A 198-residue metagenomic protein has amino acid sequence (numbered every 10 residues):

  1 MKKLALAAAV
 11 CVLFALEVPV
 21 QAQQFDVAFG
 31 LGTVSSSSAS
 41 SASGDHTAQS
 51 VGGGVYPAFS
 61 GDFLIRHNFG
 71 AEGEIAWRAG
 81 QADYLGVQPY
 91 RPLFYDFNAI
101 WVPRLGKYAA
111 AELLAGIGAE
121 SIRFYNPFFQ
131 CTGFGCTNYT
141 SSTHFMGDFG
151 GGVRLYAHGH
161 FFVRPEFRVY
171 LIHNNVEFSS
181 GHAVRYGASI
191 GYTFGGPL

Functional and structural regions predicted by a protein language model:
M1-L4: Positively charged n-region of N-terminal signal peptides that target proteins for export
L6, E177-A188: Short glycine/proline-enriched turn or capping motifs at secondary-structure junctions
A7-A15: Bacterial N-terminal signal peptides
L16-A22: Sec/Tat signal peptide C-region and signal peptidase I cleavage site
A22-S37, L113, I117: Transmembrane beta-strand segments of Gram-negative outer membrane beta-barrel proteins
D26, P57-F134, H144-G147, L155-G159 (+2 more regions): Gram-negative (and chloroplast) outer-membrane scaffold detector with strong preference for beta-barrel transmembrane
V34-P57, S142-T143: Surface-exposed strand-loop-strand hairpins of Gram-negative outer-membrane beta-barrel proteins
S43-T47, A82-Q88, T132-Y139, H173-F178: Extracellular loop and loop/strand-boundary signature of outer-membrane beta-barrel proteins
